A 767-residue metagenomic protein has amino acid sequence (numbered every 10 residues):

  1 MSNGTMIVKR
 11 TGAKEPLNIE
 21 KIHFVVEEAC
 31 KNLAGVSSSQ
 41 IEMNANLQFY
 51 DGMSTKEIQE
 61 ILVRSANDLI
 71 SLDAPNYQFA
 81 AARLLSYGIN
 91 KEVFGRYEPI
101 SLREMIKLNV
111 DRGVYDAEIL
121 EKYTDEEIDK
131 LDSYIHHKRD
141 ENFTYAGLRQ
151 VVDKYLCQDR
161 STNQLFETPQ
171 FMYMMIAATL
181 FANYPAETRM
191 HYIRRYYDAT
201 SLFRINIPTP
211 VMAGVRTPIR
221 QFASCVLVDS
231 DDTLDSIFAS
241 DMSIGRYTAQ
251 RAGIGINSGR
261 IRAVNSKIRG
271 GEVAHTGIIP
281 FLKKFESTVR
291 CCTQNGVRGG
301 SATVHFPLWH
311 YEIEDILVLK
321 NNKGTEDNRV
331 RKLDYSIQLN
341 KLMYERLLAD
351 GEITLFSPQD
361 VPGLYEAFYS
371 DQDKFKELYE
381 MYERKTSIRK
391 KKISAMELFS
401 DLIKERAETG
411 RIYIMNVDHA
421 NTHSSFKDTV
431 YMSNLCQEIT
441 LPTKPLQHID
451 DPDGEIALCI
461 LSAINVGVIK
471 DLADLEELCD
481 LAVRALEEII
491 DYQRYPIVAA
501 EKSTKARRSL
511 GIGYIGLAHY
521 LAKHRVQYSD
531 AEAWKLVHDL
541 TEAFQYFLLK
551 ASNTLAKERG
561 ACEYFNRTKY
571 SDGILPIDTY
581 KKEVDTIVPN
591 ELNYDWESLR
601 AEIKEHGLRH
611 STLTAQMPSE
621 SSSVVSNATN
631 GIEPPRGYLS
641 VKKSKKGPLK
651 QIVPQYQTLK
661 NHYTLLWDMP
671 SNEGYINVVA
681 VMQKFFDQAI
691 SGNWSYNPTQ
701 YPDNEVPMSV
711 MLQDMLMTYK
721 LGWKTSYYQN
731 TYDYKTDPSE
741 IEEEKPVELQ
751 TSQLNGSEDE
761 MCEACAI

Functional and structural regions predicted by a protein language model:
M1, S739-I767: Acidic, low-complexity intrinsically disordered tails
M1-N3, V36-M174, H191-Y197: Core nucleic-acid recognition elements
R10-L17, Q164-E167, E187-H191, V211-T217 (+16 more regions): Alpha-helix capping and helix-loop boundary segments enriched in small/acidic/polar residues
Y77-V110, L339, A420-H448, L510 (+4 more regions): Terminal amphipathic helices with adjacent charged low-complexity linkers/tails
E127-V151, C436-T443, L486, I490-D491 (+3 more regions): Catalytic alpha/beta core of large soluble enzyme barrels
C157, F171-R189, I193-Q221, V226-G270 (+7 more regions): Function-dense linear segments that define catalytic or interfacial modules in macromolecule-processing proteins
A199, T217, D241, C479-E501 (+2 more regions): Internal maturation/activation junctions in enzymes
G271-K283, R290-S400, K404, E487-E488 (+1 more regions): Conserved catalytic alpha/beta cores of large enzymes that bind or transform nucleotide phosphates and polynucleotides
